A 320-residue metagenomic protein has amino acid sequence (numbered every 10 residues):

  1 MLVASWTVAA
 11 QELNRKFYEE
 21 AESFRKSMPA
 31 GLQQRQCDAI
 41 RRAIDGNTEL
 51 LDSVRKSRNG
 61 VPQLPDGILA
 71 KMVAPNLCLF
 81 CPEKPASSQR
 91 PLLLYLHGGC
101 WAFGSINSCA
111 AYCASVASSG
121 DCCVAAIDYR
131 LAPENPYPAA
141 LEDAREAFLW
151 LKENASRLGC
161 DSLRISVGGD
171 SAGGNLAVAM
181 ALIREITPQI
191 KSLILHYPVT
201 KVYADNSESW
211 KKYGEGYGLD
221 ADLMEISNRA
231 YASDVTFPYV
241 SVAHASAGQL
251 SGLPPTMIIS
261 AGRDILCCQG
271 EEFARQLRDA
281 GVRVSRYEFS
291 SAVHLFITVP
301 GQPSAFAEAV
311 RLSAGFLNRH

Functional and structural regions predicted by a protein language model:
A4-E83: A glycine/proline-hinged amphipathic helix-loop "lid/cap" segment that gates access to hydrophobic ligand pockets
Q89-G98: Short beta-strand element of the alpha/beta-hydrolase
N107-A126: Short amphipathic alpha-helix adjacent to the substrate-entry channel of hydrolases
K152-V167: Gly/Ser-rich "nucleophile elbow"/oxyanion-hole loop immediately N-terminal to the catalytic nucleophile in hydrolases
L182-V235: Hydrolase active-site cap/lid region
I258-S260: Short beta-strand/loop motif that positions the catalytic acidic residue of the alpha/beta-hydrolase fold
A292-P303: Catalytic histidine-centered segment of alpha/beta-hydrolase-like enzymes
G301-H320: Catalytic active-site module of serine/aspartate enzymes centered on a nucleophile-bearing elbow/loop
